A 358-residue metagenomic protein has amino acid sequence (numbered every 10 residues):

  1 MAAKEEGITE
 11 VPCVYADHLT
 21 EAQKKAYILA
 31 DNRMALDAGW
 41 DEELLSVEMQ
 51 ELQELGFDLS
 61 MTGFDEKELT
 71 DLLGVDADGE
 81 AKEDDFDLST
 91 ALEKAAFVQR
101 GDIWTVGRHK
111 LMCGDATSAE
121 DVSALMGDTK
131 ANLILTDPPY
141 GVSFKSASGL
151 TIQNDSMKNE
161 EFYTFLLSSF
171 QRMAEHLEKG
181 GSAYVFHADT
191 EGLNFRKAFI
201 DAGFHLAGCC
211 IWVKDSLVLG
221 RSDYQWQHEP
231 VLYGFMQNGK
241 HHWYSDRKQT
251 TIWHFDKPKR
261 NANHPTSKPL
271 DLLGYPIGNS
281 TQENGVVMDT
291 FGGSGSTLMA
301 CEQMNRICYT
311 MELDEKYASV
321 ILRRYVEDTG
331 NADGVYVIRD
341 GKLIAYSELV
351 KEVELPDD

Functional and structural regions predicted by a protein language model:
M1-A318: Core catalytic lobe of class I
A95-M126, L322-D358: S-adenosyl-L-methionine
